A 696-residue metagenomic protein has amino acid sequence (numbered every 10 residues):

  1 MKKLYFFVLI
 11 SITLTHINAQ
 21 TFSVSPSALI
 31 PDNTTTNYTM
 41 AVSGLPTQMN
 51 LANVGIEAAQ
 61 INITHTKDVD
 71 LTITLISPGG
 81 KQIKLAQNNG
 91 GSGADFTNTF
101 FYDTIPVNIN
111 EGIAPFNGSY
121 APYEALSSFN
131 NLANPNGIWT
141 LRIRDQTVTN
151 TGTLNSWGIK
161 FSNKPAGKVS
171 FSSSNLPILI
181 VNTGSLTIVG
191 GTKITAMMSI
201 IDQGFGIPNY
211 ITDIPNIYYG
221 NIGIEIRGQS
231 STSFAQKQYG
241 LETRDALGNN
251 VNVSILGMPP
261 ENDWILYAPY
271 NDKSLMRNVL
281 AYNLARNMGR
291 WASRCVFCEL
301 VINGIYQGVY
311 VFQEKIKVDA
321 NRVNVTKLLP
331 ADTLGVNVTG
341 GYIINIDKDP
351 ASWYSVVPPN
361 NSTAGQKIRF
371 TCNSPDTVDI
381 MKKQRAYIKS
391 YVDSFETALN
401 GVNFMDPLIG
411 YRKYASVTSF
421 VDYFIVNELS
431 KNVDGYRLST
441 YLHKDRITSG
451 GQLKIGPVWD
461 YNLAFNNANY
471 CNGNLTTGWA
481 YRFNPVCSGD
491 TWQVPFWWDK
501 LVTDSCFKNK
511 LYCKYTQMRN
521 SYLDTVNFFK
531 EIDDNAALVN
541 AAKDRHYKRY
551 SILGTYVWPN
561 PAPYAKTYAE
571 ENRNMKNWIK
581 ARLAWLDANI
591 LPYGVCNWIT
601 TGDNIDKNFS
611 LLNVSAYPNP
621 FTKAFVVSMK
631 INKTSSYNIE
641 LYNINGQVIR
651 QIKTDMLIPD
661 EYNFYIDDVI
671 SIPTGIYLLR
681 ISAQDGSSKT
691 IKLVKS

Functional and structural regions predicted by a protein language model:
M1-T21, G602-D603, S696: Bacterial Sec-dependent N-terminal signal peptides
T15-N18, K607-Y617, F621-S696: C-terminal outer-membrane/trafficking sorting elements
Q20-K168: Loop and turn regions of beta-sandwich accessory domains that flank beta-strands and are enriched in small/polar
Q20-S23, S162-S174, P592-S610: Low-complexity, Pro/Thr/Ser/Gly/Ala-rich linker/spacer regions in secreted, extracellular modular proteins
V69-L71, K81-I83, A196, K237-Y239 (+2 more regions): Short beta-strand/loop motifs in extracellular/secreted proteins, especially within beta-sandwich accessory domains
I73-L75, L141, I159, V181 (+6 more regions): Residue-level detector of buried hydrophobic side-chain packing in well-ordered secondary-structure elements
W157, F161-F420, F528, A541 (+2 more regions): Phosphate-handling architecture centered on phosphoinositide signaling
S174-P177, S185-V189, K193-M197, G228-S230 (+3 more regions): Middle-to-C-terminal accessory/interaction subdomains
